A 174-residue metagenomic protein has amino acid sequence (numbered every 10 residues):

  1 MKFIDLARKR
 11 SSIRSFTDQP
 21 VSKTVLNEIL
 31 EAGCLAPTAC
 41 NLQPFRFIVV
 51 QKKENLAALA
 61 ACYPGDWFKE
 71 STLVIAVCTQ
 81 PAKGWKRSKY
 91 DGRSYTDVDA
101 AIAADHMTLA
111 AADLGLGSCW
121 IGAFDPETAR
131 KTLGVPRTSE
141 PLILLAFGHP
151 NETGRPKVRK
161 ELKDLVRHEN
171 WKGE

Functional and structural regions predicted by a protein language model:
F3-I13, P20, V25, L144-E174: C-terminal helix-cap and adjacent tail motif
R14-T17, C40: A short gly/proline-enriched turn/hairpin at secondary-structure junctions
V25, L30, L35-A103: Glycine/small-residue-rich phosphate/adenosyl-binding loop
G33, I75, D91-T132: Small-aliphatic-rich amphipathic alpha-helix that forms the alpha element of a beta-alpha
R46, F124-P126, I143: Residue-level "edge-of-site" marker
W67-V74, G134-P156: A glycine-rich helix N-cap at a beta->alpha junction
T79, A123, H149: Short secondary-structure boundary segments
W85-K86, T128-K131, E152-P156: Short active-site-adjacent structural elements
